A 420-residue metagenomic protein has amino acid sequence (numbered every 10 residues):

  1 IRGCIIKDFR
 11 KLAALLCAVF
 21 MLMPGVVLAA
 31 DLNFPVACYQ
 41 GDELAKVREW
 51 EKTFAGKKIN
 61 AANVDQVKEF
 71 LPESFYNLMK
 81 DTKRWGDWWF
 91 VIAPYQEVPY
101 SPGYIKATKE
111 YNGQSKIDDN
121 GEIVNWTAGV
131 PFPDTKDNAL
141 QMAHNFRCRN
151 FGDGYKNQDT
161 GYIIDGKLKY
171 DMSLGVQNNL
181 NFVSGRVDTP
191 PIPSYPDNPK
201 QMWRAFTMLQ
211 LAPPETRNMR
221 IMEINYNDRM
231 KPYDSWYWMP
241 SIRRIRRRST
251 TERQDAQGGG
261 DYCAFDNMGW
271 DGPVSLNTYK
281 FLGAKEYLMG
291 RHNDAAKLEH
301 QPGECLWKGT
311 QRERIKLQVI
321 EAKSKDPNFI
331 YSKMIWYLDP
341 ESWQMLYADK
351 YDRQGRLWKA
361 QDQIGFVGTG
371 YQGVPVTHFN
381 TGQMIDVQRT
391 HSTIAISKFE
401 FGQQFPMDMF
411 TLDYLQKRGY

Functional and structural regions predicted by a protein language model:
C4-L16: Bacterial N-terminal signal peptides that target proteins for export
A14-P24: Bacterial N-terminal signal peptides
A30-A128, I242, R253-W307, R312 (+2 more regions): Non-transmembrane domains of secretory- and envelope-associated proteins
A30-P232: Solvent-exposed N-terminal domain segments of exported/luminal and surface proteins
Q201-T207, Y233, E313-E321, Q344-A348 (+1 more regions): Short, hydrophobic/aromatic-rich segments at coil-to-beta transitions
R217-M219, K231-P232, F329-M334, L346 (+2 more regions): Short, surface-exposed coil-to-beta transition loops
I224-D228, K333-Y347, E400, Q404: A short, surface-exposed beta-strand/turn
R312-N328, S332-Q344, Y351-R353: Extended serine/threonine-enriched, polar tracts that run as long, contiguous segments within proteins
